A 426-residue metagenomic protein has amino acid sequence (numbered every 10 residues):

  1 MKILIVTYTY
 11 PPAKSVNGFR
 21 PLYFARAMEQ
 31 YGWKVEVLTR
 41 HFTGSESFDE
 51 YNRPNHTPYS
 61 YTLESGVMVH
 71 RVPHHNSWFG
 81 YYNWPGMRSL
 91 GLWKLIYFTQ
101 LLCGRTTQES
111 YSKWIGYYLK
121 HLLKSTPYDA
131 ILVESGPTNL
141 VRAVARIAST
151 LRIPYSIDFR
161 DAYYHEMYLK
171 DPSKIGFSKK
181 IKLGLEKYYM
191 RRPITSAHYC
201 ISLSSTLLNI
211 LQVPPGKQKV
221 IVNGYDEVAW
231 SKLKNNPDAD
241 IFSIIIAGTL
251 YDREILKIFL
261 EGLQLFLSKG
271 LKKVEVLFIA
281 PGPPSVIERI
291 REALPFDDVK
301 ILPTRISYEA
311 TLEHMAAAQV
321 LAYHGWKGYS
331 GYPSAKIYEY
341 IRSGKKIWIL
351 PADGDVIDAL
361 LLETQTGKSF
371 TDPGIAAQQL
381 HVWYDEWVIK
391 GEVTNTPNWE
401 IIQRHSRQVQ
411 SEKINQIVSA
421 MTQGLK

Functional and structural regions predicted by a protein language model:
M1-H75, Y199, F266, I417-K426: N-terminal subdomain of nucleotide-sugar transferases
Y23, T106, S110-H121, N139-R142 (+4 more regions): Membrane-proximal helix-turn-helix segments that form the acceptor-binding/catalytic region of lipid-linked
N52, W78-Y81, Y225-I241: Acidic anion/phosphate-binding donor-loop and adjacent secondary structure in glycosyltransferase catalytic cores
L203-T206, G224: Carbohydrate-associated surface elements
N236-E254, L260, Q410, I414: Conserved donor-binding/catalytic core segment of Leloir-type glycosyltransferases
E254, S307-E313, L321-E339, I347-A359: Nucleotide-sugar-dependent
L271, F278-A280, S285-A310: Nucleotide-activated donor-binding/catalytic signature segment of Leloir-type glycosyltransferases, i.e., the conserved
T371-A377, V388-A420: A charged, aromatic-enriched C-terminal amphipathic alpha-helix characteristic of glycosyltransferases across folds
